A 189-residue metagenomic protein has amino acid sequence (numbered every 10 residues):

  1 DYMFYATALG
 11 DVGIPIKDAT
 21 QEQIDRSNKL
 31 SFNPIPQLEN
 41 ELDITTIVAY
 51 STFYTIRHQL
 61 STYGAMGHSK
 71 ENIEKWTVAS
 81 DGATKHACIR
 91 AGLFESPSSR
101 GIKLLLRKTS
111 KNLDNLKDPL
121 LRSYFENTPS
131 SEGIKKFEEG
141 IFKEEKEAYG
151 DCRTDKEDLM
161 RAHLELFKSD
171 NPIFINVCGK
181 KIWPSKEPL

Functional and structural regions predicted by a protein language model:
D1-Y2, T46: Conserved active-site beta-strand-loop modules that form the wall/rim of enzyme catalytic pockets and either contain
M3-I14, S51-T52: Conserved NAD(P)H cofactor-binding loop of Rossmann-fold oxidoreductase domains
F4, S31-D43, W76-T77: Hydrophobic positions on the long internal alpha-helix of Rossmann-like NAD(P)-dependent oxidoreductase domains
I16, Q21-N28, D43-A83, C88-P119: Catalytic loop of short-chain dehydrogenase/reductase
D25-P36, R153, E157: Non-membrane alpha-helical structural segments and their capping/turn regions in soluble enzymes
Q37, N72-A79, A162-L166: Amphipathic alpha-helical segments that form well-ordered structural scaffolds and often line/cohere around active
H86-C88, L106-E187: C-terminal helical subdomain
P97-G101, W183-P188: Short, solvent-exposed polar/charged micro-motifs at secondary-structure junctions
